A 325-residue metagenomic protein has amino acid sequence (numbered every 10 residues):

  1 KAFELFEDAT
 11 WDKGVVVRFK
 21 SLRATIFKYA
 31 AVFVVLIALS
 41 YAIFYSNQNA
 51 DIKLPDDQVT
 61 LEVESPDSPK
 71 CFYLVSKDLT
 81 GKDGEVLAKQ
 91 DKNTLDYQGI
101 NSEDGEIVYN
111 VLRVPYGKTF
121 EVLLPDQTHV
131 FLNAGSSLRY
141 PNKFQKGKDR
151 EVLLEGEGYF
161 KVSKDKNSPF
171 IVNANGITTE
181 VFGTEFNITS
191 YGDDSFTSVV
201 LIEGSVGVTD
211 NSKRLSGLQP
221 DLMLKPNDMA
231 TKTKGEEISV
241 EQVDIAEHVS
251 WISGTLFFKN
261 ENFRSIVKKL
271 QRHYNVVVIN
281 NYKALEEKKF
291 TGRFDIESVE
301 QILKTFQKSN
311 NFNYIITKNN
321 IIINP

Functional and structural regions predicted by a protein language model:
F6, T10-Y29, Y41-P325: A residue-level detector for the "anchor" residue at the start of short, highly conserved motifs
A30-V34: Sec-dependent signal peptide hydrophobic core
L36-S40: Hydrophobic h-region of N-terminal signal peptides that target proteins for export in Gram-negative bacteria
